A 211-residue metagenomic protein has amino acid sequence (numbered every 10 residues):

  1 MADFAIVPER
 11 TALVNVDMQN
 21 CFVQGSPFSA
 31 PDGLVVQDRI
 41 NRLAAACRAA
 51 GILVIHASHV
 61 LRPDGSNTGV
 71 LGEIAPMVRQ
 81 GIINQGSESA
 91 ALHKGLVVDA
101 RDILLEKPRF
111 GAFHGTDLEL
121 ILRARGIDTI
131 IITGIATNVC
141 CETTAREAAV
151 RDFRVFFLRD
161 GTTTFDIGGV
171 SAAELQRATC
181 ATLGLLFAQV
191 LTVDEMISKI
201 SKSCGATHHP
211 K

Functional and structural regions predicted by a protein language model:
M1-A12, N41-A50, E73-K211: Active-site-adjacent betaalpha module
A12-Q19: Acidic-leg catalytic submotif of subtilisin-like serine proteases
N15, I52-H59, D64, L158: Short beta-strand segments at enzyme active-site cores
N20, L61-P63, T163: Solvent-exposed loop/turn segments at secondary-structure junctions within structured extracellular/periplasmic domains
C21-G25: Short acidic, Gly/Ser-rich segments with clustered Asp/Glu that frequently serve as metal-coordination loops in enzyme
S26-G33: Short glycine-enriched, charge-decorated loop/helix-capping segments at active-site entrances that position
L34-N41: Short, well-structured N-terminal submotif of metal-dependent ribonuclease cores
S66-I74: Short, flexible, mixed-charge acidic loops at enzyme active sites
